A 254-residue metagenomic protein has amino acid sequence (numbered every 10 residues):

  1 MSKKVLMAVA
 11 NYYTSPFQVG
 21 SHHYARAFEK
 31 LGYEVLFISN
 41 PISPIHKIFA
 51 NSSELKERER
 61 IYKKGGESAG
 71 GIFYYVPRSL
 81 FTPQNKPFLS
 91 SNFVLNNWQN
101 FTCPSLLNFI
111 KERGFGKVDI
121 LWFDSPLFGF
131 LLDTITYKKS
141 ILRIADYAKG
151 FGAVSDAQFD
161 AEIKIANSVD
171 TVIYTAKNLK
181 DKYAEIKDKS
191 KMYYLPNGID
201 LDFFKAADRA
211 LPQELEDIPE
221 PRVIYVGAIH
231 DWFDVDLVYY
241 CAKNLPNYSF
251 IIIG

Functional and structural regions predicted by a protein language model:
S2-S21, S39-P41: Nucleotide-activated donor-dependent transferases that construct or modify glycoconjugates
G20-F28: Short amphipathic alpha-helix
Y24, L106-K111, S155-T175: Membrane-proximal helix-turn-helix segments that form the acceptor-binding/catalytic region of lipid-linked
I48-E112: A conserved catalytic-core segment of Leloir-type glycosyltransferases
S91-N92, N96, L201-G254: Conserved catalytic-core segment of nucleotide-activated headgroup transferases in glycan assembly
I120-W122, L132-K149: Active-site proximal beta-strand in glycosyltransferases
V169-M192: A short, active-site helix/loop in glycosyltransferases that binds the activated sugar's phosphate group
N178, L195-G198, F204-A207: Carbohydrate-associated surface elements
